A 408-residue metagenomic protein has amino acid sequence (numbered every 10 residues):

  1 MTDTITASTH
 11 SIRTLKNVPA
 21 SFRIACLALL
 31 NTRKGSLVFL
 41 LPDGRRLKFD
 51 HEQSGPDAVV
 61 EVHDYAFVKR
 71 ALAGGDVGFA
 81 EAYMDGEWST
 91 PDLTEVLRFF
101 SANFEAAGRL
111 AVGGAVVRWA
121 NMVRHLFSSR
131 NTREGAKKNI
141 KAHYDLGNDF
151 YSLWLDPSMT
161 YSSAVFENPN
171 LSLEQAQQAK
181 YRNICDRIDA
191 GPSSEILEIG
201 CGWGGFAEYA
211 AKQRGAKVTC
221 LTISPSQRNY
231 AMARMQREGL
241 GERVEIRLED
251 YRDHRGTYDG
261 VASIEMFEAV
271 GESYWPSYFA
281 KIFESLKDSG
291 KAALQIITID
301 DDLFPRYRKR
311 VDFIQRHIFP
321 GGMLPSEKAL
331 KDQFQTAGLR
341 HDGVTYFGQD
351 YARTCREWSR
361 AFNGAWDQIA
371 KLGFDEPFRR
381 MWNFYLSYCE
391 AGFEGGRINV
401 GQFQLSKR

Functional and structural regions predicted by a protein language model:
M1-Q177, N183: Feature captures hydrophobic
P192-G200: Conserved class I S-adenosyl-L-methionine
W203-R214: Conserved SAM-binding loop of SAM-dependent methyltransferases across substrates and taxa, primarily the Class I
K217-T222: Conserved SAM-binding motif I beta-strand of class I
R252-V261: A short acidic, Gly/Pro-enriched loop at the edge of an enzyme's catalytic core that lines a small-molecule cofactor
P276-D288: A short glycine-rich, Lys/Arg-flanked "PGG" loop and its adjoining helix->strand segment in the class I
S289-I297: Conserved beta-strand signature within the Rossmann-like core of class I S-adenosyl-L-methionine
I297-R408: Substrate-binding/catalytic lobe of Class I Rossmann-like enzymes that use SAM or dcSAM, i.e., the mid-to-C-terminal
